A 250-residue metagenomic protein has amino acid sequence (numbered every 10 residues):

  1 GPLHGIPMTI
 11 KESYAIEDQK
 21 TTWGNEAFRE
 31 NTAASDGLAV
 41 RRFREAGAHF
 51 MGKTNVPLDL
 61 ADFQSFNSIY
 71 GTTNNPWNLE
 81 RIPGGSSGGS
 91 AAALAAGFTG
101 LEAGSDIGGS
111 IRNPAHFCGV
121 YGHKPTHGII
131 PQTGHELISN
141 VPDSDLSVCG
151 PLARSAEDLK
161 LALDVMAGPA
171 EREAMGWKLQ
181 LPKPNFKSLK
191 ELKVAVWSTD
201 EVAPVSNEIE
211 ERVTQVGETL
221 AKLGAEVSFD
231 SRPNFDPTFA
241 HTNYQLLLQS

Functional and structural regions predicted by a protein language model:
G1-G108, E218, L223: Gly/Ser-rich catalytic/binding loops embedded in alpha/beta enzyme cores
Q19-W23, G52, N140-D143, A195-T199: Short beta-strands and strand-loop turn motifs
D36, V120, E210-T214: Amphipathic alpha-helical segments in well-structured domains
R42, D158-L161, E211-R212: Short, solvent-exposed alpha-helical surface patches in well-structured domains
L58-L60, S110-I111, P204, P237: Generic structural signal for helix capping and beta-alpha/helix-loop junctions
Q64, Y70, A91-E191, A195-W197: Fold-level recognition of mixed alpha/beta catalytic cores in primary-metabolism enzymes, strongest
N75-S87, H127-L137, S250: Short, basic, helix/turn surface patches
V165-S250: Amidase signature
